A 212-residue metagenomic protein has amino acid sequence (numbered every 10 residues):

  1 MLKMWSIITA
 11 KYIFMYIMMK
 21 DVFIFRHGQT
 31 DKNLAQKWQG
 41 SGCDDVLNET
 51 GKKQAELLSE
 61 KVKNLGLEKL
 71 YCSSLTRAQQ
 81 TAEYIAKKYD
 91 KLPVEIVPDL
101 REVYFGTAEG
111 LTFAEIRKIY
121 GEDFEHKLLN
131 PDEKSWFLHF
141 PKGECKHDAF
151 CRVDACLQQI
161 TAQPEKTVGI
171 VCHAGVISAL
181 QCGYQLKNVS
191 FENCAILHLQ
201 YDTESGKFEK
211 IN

Functional and structural regions predicted by a protein language model:
K20, R26-L92, I96: Active-site-proximal alpha-helix that buttresses catalytic centers in soluble enzyme cores
V22, P164-A174: Generic beta-sheet signal
K32, D45-V46, Y89-C151: Phosphate-handling substructures
N64-G66, I160-K166: Glycine-rich phosphate-binding loop signature in dinucleotide/nucleotide-binding domains
C72-S73, C151, V171-C172: Short beta-strand scaffold positions
A174-S178, D202: GST superfamily/GST-like fold recognition
Q185-E209: Domain-level recognition of soluble alpha/beta enzyme cores, biased toward histidine phosphatases/phosphomutases
